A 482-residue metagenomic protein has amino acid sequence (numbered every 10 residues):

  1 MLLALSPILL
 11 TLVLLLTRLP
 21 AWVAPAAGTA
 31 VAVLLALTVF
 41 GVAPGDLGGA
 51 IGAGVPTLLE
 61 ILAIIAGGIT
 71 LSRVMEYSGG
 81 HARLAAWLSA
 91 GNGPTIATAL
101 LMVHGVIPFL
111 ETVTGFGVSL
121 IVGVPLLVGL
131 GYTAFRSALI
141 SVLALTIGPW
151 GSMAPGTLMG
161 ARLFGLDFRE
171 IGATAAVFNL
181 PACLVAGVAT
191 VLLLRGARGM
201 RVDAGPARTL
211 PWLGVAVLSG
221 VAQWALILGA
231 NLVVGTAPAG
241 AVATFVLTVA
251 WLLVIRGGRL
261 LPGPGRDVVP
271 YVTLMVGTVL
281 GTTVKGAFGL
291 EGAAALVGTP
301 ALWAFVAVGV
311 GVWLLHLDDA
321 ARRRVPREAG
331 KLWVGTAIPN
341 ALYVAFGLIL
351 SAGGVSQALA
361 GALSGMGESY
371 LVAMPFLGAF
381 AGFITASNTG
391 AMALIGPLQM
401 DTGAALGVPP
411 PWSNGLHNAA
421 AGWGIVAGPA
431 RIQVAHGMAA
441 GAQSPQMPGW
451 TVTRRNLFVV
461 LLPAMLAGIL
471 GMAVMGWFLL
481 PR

Functional and structural regions predicted by a protein language model:
M1, L16-A24, G48-L59, R169-V177 (+5 more regions): Interfacial loop-to-helix junctions that mark the boundaries of transmembrane helices in multi-pass membrane
L3-L12, L19-G41, I61-G68, G220 (+4 more regions): Hydrophobic mid-bilayer segments of alpha-helices in multi-pass membrane transport proteins, especially secondary
D46-A82, L100-F109, V268, V276-V284 (+3 more regions): Core transmembrane alpha-helical segments of multi-pass membrane transporters/permeases
E60-I61, S72-A82, P108-I121, I147-A154 (+3 more regions): Short helix-coil transition sites and intra-membrane helix breaks within transmembrane domains of multi-pass
E76-F109, G131-T133, L359, L363-G367 (+3 more regions): Membrane-embedded helical hairpins/re-entrant loop segments and their flanking transmembrane helices within multi-pass
G93-P125, N340-A345, G367-M400: Hydrophobic alpha-helical transmembrane segments of multi-pass integral membrane proteins, predominantly secondary
T95-P108, T133-W150, E170-G187, S369-F383 (+1 more regions): Alpha-helical transmembrane segments of multi-pass membrane proteins
L130, A138-V254, P409, V434-M475: Membrane-core helix-loop-helix motifs of multi-pass transport proteins
